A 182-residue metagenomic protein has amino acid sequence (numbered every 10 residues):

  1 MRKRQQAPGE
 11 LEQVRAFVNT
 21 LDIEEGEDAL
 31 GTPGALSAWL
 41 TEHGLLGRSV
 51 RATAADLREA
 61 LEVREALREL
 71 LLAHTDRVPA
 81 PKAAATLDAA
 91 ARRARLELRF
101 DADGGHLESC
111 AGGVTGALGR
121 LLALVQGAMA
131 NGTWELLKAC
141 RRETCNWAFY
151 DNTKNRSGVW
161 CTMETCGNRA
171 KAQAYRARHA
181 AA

Functional and structural regions predicted by a protein language model:
M1-A139, N146: Short helix-coil boundary/hinge micro-motifs
R120-R176, A180-A182: BZIP DNA-binding basic region
